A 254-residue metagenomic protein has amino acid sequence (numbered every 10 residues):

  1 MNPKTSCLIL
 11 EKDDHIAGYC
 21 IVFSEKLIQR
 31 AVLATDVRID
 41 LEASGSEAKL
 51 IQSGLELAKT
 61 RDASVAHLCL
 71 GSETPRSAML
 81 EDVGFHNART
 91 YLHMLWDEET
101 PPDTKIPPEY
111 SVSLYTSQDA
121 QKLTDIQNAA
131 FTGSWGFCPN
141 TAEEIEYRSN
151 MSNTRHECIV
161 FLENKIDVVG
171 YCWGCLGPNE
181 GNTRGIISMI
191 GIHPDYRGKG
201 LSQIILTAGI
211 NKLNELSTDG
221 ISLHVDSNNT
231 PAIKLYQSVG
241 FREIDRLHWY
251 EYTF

Functional and structural regions predicted by a protein language model:
M1, C20-I28, G136-T183, I190: A conserved beta-strand-loop-helix scaffold within acyl/acetyltransferase catalytic domains
M1-Q52, E56, C172-T183: Conserved donor-binding loop and adjoining core beta-sheet/short helix segment in diverse acyl/aminoacyl transferases
A34-E42, G71, H193, R197 (+1 more regions): Residue-level recognition of the GNAT/N-acetyltransferase active site
V37-P108, Y250-Y252: Acyl-donor-binding surface of acyltransferase catalytic domains
A43-E56, M189-I192, G198-E215, I233-S238: Conserved acetyl-CoA-binding loop-helix of GNAT-fold acetyltransferases
A66-L70, I187, I221-V225: Conserved hydrophobic beta-strand within the GNAT/NAT acetyltransferase core sheet that lines the active-site cleft
G71-R89, Q203, S227-D245: Conserved active-site alpha-helix within GNAT-family acetyltransferase domains
S111-D125: A short beta-loop-alpha structural element at the N-terminal edge of CoA-dependent acyl/N-acetyltransferase catalytic
